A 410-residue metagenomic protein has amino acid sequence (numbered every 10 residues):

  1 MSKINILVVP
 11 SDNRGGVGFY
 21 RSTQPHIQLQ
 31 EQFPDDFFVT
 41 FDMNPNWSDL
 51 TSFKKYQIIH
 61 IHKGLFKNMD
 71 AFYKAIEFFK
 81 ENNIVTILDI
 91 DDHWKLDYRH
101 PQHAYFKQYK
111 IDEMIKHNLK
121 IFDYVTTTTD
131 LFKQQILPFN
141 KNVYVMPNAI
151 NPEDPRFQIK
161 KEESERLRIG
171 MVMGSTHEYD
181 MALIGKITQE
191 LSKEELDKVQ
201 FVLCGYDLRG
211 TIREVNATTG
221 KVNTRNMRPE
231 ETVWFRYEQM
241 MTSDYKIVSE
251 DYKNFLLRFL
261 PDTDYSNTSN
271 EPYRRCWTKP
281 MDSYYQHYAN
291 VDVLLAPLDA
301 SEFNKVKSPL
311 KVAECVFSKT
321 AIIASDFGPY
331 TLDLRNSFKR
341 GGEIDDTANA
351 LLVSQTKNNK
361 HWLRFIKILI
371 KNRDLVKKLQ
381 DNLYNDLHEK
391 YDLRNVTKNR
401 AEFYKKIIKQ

Functional and structural regions predicted by a protein language model:
M1-F66, E214: N-terminal pre-catalytic "stem/leader" segment of glycosyltransferase-like enzymes
P10-Q24, Q28, N151-R156, E162-Y284 (+1 more regions): Conserved catalytic-core segment of nucleotide-activated headgroup transferases in glycan assembly
N44-W47, V85, L96-H117, P152: Nucleotide-sugar donor phosphate/pyrophosphate-binding loop at the beta->alpha transition of glycosyltransferases
E77-E81, Y105-V125, P138: Membrane-proximal helix-turn-helix segments that form the acceptor-binding/catalytic region of lipid-linked
L131, A149: Carbohydrate-associated surface elements
Y179, W277-H287, D292-V316, I323-N336 (+1 more regions): Nucleotide-sugar-dependent
T331-K367: Change "using UDP/GDP/dTDP sugars" to "using nucleotide sugars
K357, H361, K371-K406: A charged, aromatic-enriched C-terminal amphipathic alpha-helix characteristic of glycosyltransferases across folds
